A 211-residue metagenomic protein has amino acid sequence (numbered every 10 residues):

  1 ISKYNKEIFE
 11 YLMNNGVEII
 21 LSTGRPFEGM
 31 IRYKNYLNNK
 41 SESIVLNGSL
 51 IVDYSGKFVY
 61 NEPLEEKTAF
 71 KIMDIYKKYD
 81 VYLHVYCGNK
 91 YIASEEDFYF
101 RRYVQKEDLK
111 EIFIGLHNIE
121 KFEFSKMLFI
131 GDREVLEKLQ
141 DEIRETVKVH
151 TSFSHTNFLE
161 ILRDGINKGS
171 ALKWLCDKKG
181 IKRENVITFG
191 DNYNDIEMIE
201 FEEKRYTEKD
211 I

Functional and structural regions predicted by a protein language model:
S2-V17, P63-T68, L109-I112, I166-D177 (+2 more regions): Short, acidic loop-to-helix structural element flanking the phosphoryl-transfer center in phosphate-processing enzymes
K3-F100: Active-site phosphate-binding/coordination module
G16-I20, N39-S41, S125-K126, E184-N185 (+1 more regions): Short active-site oxyanion
E18, Y82, H150, K204-R205: Residue-level detector of anion-binding/catalytic polar loops
L37-N39, L46-N47, E145-V147, F201-E202 (+1 more regions): Short, structured coil segments at secondary-structure junctions
K40-L46, N61-E62, V104-Q105, T151-F153 (+1 more regions): Short hydrophobic/aromatic-enriched beta-strand-loop microsegments
I75-M198: Conserved acidic, metal-coordinating active-site core of Asp-based, Mg2+-dependent phosphoryl-transfer enzymes
N192-I211: Long, positively charged, glycine-interspersed low-complexity recognition regions
